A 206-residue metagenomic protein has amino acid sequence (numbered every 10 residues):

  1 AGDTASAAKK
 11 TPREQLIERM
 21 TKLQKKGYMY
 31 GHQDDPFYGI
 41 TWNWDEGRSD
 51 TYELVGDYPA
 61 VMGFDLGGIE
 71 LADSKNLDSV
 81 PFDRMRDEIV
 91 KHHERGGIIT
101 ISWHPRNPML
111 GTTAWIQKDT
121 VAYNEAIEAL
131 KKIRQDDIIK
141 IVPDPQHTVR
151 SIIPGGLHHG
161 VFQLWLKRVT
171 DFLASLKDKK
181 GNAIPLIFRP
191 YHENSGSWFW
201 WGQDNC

Functional and structural regions predicted by a protein language model:
G2-F82: N-terminal module-boundary/linker segments of secreted carbohydrate-active enzymes
G67, L71-C206: Substrate-binding cleft of extracellular glycoside hydrolase catalytic domains
